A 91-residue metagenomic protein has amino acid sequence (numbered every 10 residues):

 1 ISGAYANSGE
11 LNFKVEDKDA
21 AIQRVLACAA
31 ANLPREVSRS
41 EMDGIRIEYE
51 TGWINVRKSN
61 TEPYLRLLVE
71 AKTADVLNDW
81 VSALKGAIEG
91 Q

Functional and structural regions predicted by a protein language model:
I1-L68, A74-Q91: Phosphate-binding and adjacent anionic-ligand microenvironments
